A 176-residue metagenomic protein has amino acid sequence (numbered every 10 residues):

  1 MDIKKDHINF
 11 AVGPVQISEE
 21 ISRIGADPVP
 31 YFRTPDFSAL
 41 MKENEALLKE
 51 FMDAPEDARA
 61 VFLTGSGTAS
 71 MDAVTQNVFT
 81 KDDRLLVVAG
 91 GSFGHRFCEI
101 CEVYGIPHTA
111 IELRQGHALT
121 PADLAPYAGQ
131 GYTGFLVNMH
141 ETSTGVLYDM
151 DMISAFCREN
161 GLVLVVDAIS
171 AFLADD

Functional and structural regions predicted by a protein language model:
M1-P35: N-terminal "arm"/small-domain region of PLP-dependent enzymes with the aminotransferase-like
K4, A11, V15, E43 (+1 more regions): Conserved PLP-enzyme active-site core in the AAT-like
I21, F32-P35, D57-A60, P107-H108 (+2 more regions): N-terminal start-of-chain detector that recognizes signal peptides and the immediate post-cleavage beginning
I24-A73, N77, S92, R96-E102: Conserved N-terminal alpha-helix of the aminotransferase class I/II PLP-enzyme fold
